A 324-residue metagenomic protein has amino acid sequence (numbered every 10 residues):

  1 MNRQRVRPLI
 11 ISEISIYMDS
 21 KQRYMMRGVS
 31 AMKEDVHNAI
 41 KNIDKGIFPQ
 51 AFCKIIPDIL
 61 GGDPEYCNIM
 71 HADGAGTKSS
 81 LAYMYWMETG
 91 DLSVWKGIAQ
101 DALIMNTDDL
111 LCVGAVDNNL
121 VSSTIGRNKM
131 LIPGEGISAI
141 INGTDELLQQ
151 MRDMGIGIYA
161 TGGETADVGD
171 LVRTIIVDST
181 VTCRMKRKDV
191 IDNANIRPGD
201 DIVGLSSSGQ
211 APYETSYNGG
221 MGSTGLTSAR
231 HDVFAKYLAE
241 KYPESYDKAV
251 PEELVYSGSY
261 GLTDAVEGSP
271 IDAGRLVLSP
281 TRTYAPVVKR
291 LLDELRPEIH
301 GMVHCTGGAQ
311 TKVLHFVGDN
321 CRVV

Functional and structural regions predicted by a protein language model:
V6, I10-V324: Helix-biased detector of long, well-ordered alpha-helical tracts
